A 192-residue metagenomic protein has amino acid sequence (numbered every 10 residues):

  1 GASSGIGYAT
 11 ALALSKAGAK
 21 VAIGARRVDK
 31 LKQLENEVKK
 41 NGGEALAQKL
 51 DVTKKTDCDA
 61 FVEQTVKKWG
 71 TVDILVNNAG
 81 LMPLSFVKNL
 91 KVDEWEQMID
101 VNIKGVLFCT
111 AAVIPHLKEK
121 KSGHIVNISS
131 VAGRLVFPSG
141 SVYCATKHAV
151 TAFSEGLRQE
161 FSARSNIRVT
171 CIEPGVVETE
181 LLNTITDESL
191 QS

Functional and structural regions predicted by a protein language model:
S3-S4: Conserved glycine-rich cofactor-binding loop
A19-L34: Conserved glycine-rich Rossmann-like NAD(P)H-binding loop of the short-chain dehydrogenase/reductase
V28-D29, L50-A60, V92: The beta1-alpha1 cofactor-binding region of Rossmann-like NAD(H)/NADP(H)-dependent oxidoreductases
F86-V87, K91-I99: Substrate-binding pocket helix/loop in short-chain dehydrogenase/reductase
K88, L135-S141: Active-site loop immediately N-terminal to the catalytic Tyr-X3-Lys motif of short-chain dehydrogenase/reductase
T110, T146: Active-site helix of classical SDR
S130: Residue(s) in the substrate-gating loop at a strand-loop-helix junction that position the organic substrate next
